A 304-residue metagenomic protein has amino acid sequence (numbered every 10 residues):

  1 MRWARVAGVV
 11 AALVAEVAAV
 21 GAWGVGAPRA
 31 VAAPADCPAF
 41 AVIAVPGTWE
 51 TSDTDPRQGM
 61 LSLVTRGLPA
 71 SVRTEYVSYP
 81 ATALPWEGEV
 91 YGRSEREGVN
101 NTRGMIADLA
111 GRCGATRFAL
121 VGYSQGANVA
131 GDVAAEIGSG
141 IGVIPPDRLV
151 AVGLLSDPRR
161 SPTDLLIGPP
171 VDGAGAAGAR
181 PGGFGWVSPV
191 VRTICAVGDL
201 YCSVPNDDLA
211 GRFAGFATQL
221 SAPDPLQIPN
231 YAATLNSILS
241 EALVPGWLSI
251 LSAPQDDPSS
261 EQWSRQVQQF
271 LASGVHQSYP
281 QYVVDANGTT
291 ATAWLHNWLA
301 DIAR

Functional and structural regions predicted by a protein language model:
M1-A32: Secretory targeting and sorting signals
L13-E16, G114, F118: A residue-level detector for conformationally permissive "hinge/kink" positions
A33-P34, Y123: Helix-rich catalytic cores of soluble enzyme domains
P34-D36, A44-P85, V90-A115, A135-R304: Surface cap/lid and interfacial helix-loop subdomains adjacent to catalytic sites that gate substrate access
A41-I43, A119: Conserved beta-strand elements of the Class I
L120-A134: Gly/Ala-rich beta-loop-alpha elbow adjacent to hydrolase catalytic centers
